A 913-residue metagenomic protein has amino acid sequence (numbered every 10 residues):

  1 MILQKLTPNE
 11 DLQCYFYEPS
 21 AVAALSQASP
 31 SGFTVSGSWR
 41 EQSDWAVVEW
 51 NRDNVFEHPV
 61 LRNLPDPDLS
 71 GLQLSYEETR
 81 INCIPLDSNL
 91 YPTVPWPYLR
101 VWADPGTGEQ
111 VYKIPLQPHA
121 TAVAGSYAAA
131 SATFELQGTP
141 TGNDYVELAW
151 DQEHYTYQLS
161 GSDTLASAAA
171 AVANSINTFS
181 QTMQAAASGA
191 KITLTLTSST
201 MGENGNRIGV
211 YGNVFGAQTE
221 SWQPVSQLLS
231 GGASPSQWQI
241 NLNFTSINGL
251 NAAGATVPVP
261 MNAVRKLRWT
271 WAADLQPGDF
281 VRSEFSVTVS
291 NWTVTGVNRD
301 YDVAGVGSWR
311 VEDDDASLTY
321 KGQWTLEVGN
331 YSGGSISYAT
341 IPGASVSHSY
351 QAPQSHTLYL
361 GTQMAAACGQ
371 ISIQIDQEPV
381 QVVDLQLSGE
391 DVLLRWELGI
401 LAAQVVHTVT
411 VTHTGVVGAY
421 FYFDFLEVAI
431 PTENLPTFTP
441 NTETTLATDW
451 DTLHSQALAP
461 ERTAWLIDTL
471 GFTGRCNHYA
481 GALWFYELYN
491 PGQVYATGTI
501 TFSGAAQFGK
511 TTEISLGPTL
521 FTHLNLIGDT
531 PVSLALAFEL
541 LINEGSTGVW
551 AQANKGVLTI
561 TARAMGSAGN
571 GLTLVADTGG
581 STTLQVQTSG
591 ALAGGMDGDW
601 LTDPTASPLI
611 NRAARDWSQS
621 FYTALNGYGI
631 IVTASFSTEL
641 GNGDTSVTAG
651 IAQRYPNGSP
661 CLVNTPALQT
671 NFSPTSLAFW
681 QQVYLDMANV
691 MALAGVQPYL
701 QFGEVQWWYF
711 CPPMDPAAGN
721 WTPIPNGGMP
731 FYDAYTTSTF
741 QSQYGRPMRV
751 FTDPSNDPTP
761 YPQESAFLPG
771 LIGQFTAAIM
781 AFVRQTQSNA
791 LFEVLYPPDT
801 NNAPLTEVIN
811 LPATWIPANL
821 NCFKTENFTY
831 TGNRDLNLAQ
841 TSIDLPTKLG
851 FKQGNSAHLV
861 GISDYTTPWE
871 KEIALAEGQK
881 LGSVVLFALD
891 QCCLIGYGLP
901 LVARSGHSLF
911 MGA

Functional and structural regions predicted by a protein language model:
P30-D66, G333-P353, C368-Q370, R395: Short beta-strands within extracellular/lumenal beta-sheet-rich domains
L74, P235-N298, V406-V416: Extracellular beta-strand ligand-recognition surfaces/modules
T121-A233, T499-T578, A591-M596: Extended, beta-strand-rich, solvent-exposed assembly scaffolds of outer structural proteins
R299-N434: Glycan-recognition surfaces in beta-rich domains, encompassing non-catalytic CBMs and lectin-like receptor-binding
F438-G492, W617-T633, S883-V884: Catalytic domains of carbohydrate-active enzymes, especially glycoside hydrolases
L453, C476-Y489, I631, S637 (+3 more regions): Substrate-binding cleft of secreted/luminal carbohydrate-active enzymes
I651, C661-Q785, P798-D799, T806-N810: Polysaccharide-binding and catalytic clefts of secreted carbohydrate-active enzymes
Q701, S788-D835: Substrate-binding cleft/loops of secretory-pathway carbohydrate-active enzymes
